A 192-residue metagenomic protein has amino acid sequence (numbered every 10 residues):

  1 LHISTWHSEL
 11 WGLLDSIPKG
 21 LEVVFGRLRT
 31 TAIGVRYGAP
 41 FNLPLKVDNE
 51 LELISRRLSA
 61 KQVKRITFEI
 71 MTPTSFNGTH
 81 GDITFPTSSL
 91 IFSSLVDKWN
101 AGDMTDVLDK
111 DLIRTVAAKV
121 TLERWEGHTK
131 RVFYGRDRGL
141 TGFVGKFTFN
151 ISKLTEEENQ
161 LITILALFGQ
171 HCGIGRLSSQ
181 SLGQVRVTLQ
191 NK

Functional and structural regions predicted by a protein language model:
L1-K192: RNA-interacting cores
